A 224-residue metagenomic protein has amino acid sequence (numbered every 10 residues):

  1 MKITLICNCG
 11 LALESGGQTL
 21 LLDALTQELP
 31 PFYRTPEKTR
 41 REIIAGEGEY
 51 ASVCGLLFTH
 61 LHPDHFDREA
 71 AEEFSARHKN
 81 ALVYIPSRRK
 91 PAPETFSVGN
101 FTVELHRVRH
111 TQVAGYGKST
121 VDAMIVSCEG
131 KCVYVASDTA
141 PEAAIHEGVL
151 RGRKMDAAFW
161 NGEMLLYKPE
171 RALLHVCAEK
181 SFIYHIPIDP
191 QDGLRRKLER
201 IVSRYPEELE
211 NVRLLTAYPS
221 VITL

Functional and structural regions predicted by a protein language model:
M1-L21, L25-P30, R34-R41, K180 (+2 more regions): Zn-dependent metallo-beta-lactamase
L13-G16, V98, V126-E129: Active-site beta-strand termini and strand-to-loop segments that position acidic
Q18-L56, E69-A70, A140-R153: Pre-active-site segment of Zn-dependent metallo-hydrolases
L21-D23, S52-D64, Y84-P86, Y134-T139 (+3 more regions): Active-site neighborhood of phospho(di)ester-bond hydrolases with catalytic His/Asp-centered motifs
E28-L29, L61-R68, P91-E94, T111 (+3 more regions): Active-site environment of divalent metal-dependent phosphoester hydrolases
I43-S97: Active-site HxH/HxHxD metal-binding segment of metal-dependent hydrolases
R89-G99, K118, E147-G152, A172-L224: Binuclear metal-ion centers of metallo-dependent hydrolases, dominated by the metallo-beta-lactamase
H110-V176: Active-site-proximal loop/helix segments of hydrolase catalytic cores
